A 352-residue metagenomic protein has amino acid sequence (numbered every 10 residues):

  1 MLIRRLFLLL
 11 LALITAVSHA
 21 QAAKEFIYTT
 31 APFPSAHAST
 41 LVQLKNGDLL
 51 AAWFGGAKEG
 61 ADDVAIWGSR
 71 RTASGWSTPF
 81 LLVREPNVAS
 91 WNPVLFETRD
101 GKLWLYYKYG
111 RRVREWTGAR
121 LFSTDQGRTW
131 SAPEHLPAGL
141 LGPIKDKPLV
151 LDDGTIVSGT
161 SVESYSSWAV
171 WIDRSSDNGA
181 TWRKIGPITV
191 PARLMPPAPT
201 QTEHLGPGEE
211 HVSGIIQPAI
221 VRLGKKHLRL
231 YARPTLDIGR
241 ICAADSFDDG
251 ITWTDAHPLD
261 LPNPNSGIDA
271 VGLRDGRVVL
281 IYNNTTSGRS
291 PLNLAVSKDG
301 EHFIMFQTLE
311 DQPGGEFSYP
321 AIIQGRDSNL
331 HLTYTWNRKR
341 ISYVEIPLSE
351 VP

Functional and structural regions predicted by a protein language model:
M1-I3: N-terminal secretory signal peptides that target proteins for export/translocation
R5-A16: Bacterial N-terminal signal peptides
A20-P352: Asp-box/BNR beta-propeller blade signature and adjacent active/binding-site loops in extracellular glycan-interacting
